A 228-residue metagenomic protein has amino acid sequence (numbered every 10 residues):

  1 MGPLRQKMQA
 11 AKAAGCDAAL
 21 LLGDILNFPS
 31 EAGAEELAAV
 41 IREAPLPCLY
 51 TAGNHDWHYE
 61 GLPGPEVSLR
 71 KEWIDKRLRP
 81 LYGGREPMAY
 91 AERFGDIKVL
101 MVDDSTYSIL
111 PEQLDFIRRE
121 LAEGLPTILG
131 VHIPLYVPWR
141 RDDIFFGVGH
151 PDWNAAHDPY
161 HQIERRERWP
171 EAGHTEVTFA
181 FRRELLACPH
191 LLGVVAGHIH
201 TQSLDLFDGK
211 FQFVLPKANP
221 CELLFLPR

Functional and structural regions predicted by a protein language model:
M1-E35: N-terminal active-site segment of His-dependent metallophosphoesterases
G2, L81-G84, T175: Short gly/ser/thr-rich secondary-structure transition/capping motifs
L4-A10, D17, T51-G61, G84-P87 (+1 more regions): Short low-complexity stretches enriched in small and charged residues
Q6-A18, K98, Y107-F207: His/acidic metal-ligating clusters that form di-metal
G23-D24, G53-N54, H132, G197-H198: Active-site glycine-centered loops adjacent to acidic/histidine catalytic or metal-binding residues that shape
L26, H58, Y136: Active-site beta-alpha loop architecture of Rossmann-like, nucleotide-cofactor-dependent enzymes
L26, L192-G197, Q212-V214: Short, hydrophobic beta-strand segments that form beta-sheet elements in well-ordered domains
E31, E35-I128, F146, P151-A155 (+2 more regions): Extended active-site neighborhood of metal-dependent phosphoesterases/phosphodiesterases
